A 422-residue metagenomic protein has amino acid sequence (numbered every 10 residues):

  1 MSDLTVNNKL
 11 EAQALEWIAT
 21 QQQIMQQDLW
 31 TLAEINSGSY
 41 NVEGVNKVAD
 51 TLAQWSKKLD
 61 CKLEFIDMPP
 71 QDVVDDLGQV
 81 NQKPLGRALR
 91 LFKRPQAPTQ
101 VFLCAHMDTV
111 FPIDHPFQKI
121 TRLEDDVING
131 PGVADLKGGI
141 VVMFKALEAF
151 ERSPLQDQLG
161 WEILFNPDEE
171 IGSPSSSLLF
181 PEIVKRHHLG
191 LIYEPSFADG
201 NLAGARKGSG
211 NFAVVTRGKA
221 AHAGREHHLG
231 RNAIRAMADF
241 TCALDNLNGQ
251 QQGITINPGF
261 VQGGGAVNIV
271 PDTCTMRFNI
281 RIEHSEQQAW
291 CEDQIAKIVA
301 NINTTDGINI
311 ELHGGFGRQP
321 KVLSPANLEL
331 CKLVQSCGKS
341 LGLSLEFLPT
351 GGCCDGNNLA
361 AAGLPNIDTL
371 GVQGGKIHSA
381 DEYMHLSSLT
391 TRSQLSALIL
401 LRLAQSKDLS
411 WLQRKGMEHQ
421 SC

Functional and structural regions predicted by a protein language model:
M1-Q13, S37, Q54, P195-S196 (+3 more regions): Metal-dependent amide/peptide-bond hydrolase catalytic core, centered on the "pita-bread" metallohydrolase fold
D3-N129, R152: Acidic/His- and Gly-rich active-site-bordering loop/insert found across diverse amide/peptide-bond hydrolases
M68, A105-M107, V133, P167-D168 (+4 more regions): Fold-independent oxyanion-binding glycine-rich loops and adjacent beta-strand/coil segments at enzyme active sites
Q79-Q82, L202-R206, P349: Short Gly/Pro-enriched turn/cap motifs at secondary-structure boundaries
G86, A97-V101, E124-D125, D157-W161 (+3 more regions): Short coil/turn connectors at secondary-structure junctions
L103, E124-I171, G210-T216, A223 (+4 more regions): Alpha-helical metal-binding/catalytic segments enriched in His/Glu/Asp
D108-E124, A205-V215, S336, V372: Acidic-glycine-rich active-site phosphate/pyrophosphate-binding loop
L136-K207, G249, A404, D408-R414 (+1 more regions): Acidic/histidine-rich catalytic neighborhood of metal-dependent amide-processing enzymes
